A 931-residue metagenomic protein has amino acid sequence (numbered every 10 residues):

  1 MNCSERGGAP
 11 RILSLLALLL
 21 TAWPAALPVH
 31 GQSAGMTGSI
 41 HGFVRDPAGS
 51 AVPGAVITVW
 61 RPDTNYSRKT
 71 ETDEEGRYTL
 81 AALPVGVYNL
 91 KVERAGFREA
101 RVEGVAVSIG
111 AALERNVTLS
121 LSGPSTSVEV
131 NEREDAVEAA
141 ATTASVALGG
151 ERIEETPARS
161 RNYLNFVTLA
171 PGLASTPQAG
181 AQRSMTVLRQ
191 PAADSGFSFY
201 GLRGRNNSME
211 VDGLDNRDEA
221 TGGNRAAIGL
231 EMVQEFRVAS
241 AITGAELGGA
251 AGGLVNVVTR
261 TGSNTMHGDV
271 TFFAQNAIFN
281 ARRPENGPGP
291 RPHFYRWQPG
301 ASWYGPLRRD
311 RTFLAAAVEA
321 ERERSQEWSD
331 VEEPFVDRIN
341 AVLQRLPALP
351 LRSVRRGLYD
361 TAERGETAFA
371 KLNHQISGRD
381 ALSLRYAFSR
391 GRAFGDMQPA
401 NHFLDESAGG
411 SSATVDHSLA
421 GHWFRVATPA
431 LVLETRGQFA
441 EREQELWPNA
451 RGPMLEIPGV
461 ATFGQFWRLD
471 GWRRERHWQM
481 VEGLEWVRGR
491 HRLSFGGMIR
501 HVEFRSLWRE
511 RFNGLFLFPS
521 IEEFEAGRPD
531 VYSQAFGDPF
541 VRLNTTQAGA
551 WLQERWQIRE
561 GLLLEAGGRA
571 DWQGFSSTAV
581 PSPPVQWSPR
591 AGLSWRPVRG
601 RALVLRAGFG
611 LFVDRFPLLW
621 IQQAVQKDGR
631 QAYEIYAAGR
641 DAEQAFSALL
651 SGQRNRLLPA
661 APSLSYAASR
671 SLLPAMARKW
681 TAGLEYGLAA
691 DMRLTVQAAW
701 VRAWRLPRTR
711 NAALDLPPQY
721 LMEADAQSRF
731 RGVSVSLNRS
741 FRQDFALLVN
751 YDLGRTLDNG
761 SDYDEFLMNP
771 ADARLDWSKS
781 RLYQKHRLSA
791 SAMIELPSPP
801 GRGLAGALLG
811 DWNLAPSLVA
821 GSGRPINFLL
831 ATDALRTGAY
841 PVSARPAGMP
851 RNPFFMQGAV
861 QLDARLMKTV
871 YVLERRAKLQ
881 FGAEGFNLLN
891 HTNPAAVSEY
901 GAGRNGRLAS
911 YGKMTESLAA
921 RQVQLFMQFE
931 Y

Functional and structural regions predicted by a protein language model:
L15, L20, L27-G149, A192 (+1 more regions): Periplasm-facing N-terminal accessory domains of Gram-negative outer-membrane beta-barrel systems
F97-N116, P124-T261, N276, N280-G287 (+4 more regions): Periplasmic N-terminal accessory/gating domains of Gram-negative outer-membrane beta-barrel systems
E132, V270-N276, A316-A320, L384-F388 (+11 more regions): Transmembrane beta-barrel strands of outer-membrane/channel proteins
H267, P292-R392, S411-Q438, P589: Transmembrane beta-barrel wall of Gram-negative outer-membrane proteins
R311-T312, R379-L384, R392, A430-L433 (+6 more regions): Repeated loop/turn-to-beta-strand initiation elements of outer-membrane beta-barrel proteins
R364, Q375-Q553, A713-P718: Replace "related TpsB outer-membrane translocases also match" with "some related outer-membrane beta-barrels such as
F575, L673-K679, G687-Y931: Short, solvent-exposed micro-motifs at the edges of structured domains
P583-S588, L593-L721, P841, P850 (+1 more regions): Solvent-exposed loop/turn elements at secondary-structure boundaries
